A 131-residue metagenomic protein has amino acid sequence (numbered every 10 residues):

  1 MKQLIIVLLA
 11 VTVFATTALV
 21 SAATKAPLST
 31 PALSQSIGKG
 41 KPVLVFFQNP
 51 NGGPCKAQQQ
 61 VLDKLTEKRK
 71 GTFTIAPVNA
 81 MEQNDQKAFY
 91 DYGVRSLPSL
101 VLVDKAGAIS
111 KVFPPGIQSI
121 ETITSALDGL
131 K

Functional and structural regions predicted by a protein language model:
M1-L4: Positively charged n-region of N-terminal signal peptides that target proteins for export
V7-T16: Bacterial N-terminal signal peptides
K25-P42: A short beta-strand-turn-helix
G40-V43, Q48-N51, S96: Short pre-active-site segment immediately N-terminal to redox-active cysteine/selenocysteine motifs in thiol-based
F47, T66, G71-D85: Thiol-based oxidoreductase modules, predominantly thioredoxin-like and allied folds used for disulfide exchange
K56-R69: Typically the conserved alpha-helix immediately C-terminal to a functionally engaged Cys/Sec in thioredoxin-like
Y92-L102: Structural micro-motif
V101-K131: Non-catalytic, surface beta->alpha helical segment in thiol-disulfide oxidoreductase systems
